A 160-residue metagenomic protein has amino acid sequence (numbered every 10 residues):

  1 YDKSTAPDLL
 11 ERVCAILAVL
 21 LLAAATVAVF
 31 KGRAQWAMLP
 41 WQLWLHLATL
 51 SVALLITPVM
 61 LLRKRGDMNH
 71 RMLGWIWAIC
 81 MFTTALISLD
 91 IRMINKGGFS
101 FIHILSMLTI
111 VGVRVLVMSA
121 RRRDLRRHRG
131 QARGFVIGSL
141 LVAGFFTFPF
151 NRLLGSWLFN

Functional and structural regions predicted by a protein language model:
Y1-N160: Alpha-helical membrane insertion/targeting regions
